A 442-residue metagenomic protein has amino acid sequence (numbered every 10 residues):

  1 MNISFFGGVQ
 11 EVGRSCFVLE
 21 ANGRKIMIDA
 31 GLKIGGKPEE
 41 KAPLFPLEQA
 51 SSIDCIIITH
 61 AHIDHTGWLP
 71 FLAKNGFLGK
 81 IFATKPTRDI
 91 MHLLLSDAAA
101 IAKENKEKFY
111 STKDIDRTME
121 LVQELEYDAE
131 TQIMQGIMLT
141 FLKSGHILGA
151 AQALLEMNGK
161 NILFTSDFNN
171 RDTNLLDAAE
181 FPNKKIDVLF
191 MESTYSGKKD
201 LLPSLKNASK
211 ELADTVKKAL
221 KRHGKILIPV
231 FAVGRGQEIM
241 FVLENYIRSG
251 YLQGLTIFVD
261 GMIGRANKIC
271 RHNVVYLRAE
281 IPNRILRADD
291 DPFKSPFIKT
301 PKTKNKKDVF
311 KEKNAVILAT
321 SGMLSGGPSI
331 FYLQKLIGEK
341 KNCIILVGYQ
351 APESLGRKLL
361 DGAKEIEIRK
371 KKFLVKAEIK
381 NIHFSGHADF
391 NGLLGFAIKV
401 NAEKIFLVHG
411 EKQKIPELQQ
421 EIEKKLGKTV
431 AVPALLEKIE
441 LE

Functional and structural regions predicted by a protein language model:
M1-I57, H62-T66, F71-E238, E244-Y251 (+1 more regions): His/Asp/Glu-rich metal-coordinating catalytic cores of metallo-dependent phosphodiesterases/hydrolases acting on
E20-N22, E156-N158, A179-N183, V242-R248 (+5 more regions): Short, solvent-exposed amphipathic alpha-helical segments in soluble enzyme and RNA/protein-processing domains
L201, L205-S209, F293-N305, M323-S325 (+2 more regions): A general structural motif
L212-V347, A351-P352, V408: Hard-cation-handling environments
G338-L374: Redox- and metal-dependent alpha/beta enzyme cores, enriched for Fe-S-associated oxidoreductases and cofactor-handling
E367-G395: Generic long, charged, amphipathic alpha-helical segments
A402-E403: Proline-aspartate-enriched helix->loop->beta-strand connector
K414-I439: Short acidic, glycine/proline-enriched helix-loop-strand junctions
